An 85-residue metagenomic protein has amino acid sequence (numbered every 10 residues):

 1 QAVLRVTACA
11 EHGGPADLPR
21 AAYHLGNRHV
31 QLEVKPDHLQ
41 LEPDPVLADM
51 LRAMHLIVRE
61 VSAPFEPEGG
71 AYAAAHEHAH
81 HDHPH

Functional and structural regions predicted by a protein language model:
Q1-H24, E33: Compact, glycine-rich, soluble single-domain proteins
V3, H29-L32, H38, R59: Structural motif
V6, L39-E42: Generic recognition of long tandem-repeat/solenoid scaffolds
H12, L41-E42, V46-H85: Helix-rich terminal scaffold detector
D17, Y23-R28, E33-P36, P45-V46 (+1 more regions): Conserved "landmark" site that anchors the functional core of diverse proteins
